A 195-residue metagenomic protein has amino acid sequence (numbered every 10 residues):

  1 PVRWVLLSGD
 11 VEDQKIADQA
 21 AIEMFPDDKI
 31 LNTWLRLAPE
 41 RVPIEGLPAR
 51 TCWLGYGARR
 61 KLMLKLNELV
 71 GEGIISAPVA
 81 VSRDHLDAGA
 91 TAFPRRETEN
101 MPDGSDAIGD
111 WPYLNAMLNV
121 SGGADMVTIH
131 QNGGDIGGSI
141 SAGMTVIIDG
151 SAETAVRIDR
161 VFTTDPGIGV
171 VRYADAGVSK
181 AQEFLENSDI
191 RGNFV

Functional and structural regions predicted by a protein language model:
P1-A181: Domain-length cofactor-binding catalytic modules of enzymes
D175-V195: N-terminal charge/polar-biased segments
